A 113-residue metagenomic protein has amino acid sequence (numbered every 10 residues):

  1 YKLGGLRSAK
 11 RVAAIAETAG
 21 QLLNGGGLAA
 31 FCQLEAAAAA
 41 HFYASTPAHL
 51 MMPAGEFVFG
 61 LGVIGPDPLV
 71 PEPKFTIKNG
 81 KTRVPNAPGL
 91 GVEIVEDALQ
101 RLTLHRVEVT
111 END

Functional and structural regions predicted by a protein language model:
Y1-K81, P85: Shared catalytic-loop signature of beta/alpha-barrel
G89-D113: Extended hydrophobic packing segments that form well-structured cores
